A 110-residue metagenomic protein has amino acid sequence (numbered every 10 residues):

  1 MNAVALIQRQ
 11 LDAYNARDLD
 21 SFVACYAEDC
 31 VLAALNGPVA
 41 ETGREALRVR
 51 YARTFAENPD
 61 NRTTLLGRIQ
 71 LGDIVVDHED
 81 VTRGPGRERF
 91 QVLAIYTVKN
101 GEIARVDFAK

Functional and structural regions predicted by a protein language model:
M1-R17: Short, aromatic-enriched amphipathic alpha-helices that serve as compact interaction elements
N2, N15, A33, V39-E41 (+1 more regions): A beta-strand edge to alpha-helix "cap/lid" segment located at domain peripheries
R9, S21, A46-R50: Alpha-helical elements of Rossmann-like donor-binding domains used by nucleotide-donor carbohydrate transfer enzymes
A16-V31: Short, well-ordered alpha-helical segments enriched in acidic and aromatic residues
